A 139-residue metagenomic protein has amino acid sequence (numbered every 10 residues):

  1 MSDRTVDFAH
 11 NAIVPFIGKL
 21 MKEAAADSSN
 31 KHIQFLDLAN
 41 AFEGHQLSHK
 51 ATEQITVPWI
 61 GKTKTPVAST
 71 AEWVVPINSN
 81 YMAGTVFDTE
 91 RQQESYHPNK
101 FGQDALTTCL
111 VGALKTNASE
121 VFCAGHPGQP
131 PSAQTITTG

Functional and structural regions predicted by a protein language model:
M1-P15, E23-Y96: Mobile gating loops/cap/lid regions near enzyme active sites that modulate substrate access
G18, K22-A25, T107, V111: Non-transmembrane alpha-helical segments in soluble domains of secreted/periplasmic/extracellular proteins
T63, V86, L114, P127-P130: Compositionally biased, intrinsically disordered low-complexity regions
P98-F101, L106: Accessory beta->alpha helical hairpin/"wing" motif in late/C-terminal subdomains of nucleic-acid enzymes
A105, C109-V121: C-terminal alpha-helix
N117-G139: N-terminal secretory targeting modules
